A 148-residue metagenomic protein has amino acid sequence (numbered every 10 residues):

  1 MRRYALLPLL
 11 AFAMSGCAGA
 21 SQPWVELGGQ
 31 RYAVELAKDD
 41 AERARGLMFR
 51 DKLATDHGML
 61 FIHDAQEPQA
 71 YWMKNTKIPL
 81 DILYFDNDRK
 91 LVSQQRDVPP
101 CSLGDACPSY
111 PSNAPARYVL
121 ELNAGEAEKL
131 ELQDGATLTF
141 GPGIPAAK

Functional and structural regions predicted by a protein language model:
A5-S15: Bacterial N-terminal signal peptides
C17-K148: Compact, glycine-rich, soluble single-domain proteins
